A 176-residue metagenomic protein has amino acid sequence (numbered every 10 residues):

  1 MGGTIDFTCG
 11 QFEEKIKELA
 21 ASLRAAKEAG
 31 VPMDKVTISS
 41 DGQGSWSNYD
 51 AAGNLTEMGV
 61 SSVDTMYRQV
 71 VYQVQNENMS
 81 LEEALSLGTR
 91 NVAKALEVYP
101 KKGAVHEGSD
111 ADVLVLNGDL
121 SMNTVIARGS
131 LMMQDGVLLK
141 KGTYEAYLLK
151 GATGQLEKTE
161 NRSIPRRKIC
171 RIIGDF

Functional and structural regions predicted by a protein language model:
M1-F7, E14-I38, E83: Histidine/acidic residue-rich metal-binding segments in metalloenzymes
T4, S80, L114: Residue-level detector of anion-binding/catalytic polar loops
G10-Q11, Q43: Catalytic metal-binding/acid-base residues of hydrolase active sites
I16-E18, S47-N48, Y144: Short, charged, surface-exposed secondary-structure boundary motifs
A20-R24, V98, S130-M133: Short low-complexity, flexible loop/linker segments enriched in glycine and/or proline with clustered acidic
A26-S109: His/Asp/Glu-enriched, well-ordered alpha-helical/loop segment that forms or immediately abuts the divalent-metal
A104-A152: C-terminal cap of metal-dependent C-N hydrolases
A152-F176: Long, low-complexity intrinsically disordered regions
